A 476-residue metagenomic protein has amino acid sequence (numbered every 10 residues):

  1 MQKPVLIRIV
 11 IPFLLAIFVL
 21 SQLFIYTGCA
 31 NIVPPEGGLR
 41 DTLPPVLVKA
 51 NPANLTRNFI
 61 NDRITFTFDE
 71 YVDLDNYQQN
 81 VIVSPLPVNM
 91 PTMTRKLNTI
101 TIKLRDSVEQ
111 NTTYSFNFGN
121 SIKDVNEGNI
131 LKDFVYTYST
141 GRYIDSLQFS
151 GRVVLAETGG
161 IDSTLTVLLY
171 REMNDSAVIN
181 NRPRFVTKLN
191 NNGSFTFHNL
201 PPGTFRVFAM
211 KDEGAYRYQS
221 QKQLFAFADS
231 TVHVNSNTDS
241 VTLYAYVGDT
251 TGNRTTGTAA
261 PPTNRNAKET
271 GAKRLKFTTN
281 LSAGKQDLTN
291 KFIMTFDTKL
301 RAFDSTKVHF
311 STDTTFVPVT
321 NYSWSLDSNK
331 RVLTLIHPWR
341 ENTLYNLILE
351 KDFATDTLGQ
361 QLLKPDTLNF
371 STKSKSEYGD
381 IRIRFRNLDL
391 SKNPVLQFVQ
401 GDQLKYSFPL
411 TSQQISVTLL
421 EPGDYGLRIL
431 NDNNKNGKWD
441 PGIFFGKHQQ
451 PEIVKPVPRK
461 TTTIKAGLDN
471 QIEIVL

Functional and structural regions predicted by a protein language model:
M1-C29: Sec-dependent bacterial lipoprotein signal peptides
I9, I25-N192, T196-M210, Q221-D229 (+4 more regions): Acidic, low-complexity Ser/Thr/Gly/Pro-rich repeat segments typical of extracellular/periplasmic and surface-exposed
L14, G38, I144, T462-I464: Generic alpha-helix initiation/capping and coil-helix boundary signal
K132-D133, D212-T251, L358-D366, S374-E377 (+1 more regions): Structured interaction patches on ligand/partner-binding surfaces of diverse proteins
G159-G160, L390, L468-E473: Compositionally biased, intrinsically disordered linkers/stalks adjacent to structured regions
L349, F385-N387, I429-N431: Active-site proximal loops enriched in glycine and acidic residues that flank catalytic Cys/His/Asp and coordinate
Q360, D380-R386, S391: Low-complexity, acidic Ser/Thr/Pro-rich "mucin-like" tracts of secreted and single-pass surface proteins
